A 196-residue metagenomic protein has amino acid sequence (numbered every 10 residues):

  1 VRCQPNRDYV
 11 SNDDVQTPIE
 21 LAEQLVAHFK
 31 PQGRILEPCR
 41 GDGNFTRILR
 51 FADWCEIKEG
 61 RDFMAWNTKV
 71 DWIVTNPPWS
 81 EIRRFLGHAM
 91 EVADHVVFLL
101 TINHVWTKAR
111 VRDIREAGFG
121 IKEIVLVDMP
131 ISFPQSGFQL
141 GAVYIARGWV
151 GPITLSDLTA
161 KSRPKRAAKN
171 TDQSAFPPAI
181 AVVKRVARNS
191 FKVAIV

Functional and structural regions predicted by a protein language model:
V1-V196: Class I S-adenosyl-L-methionine-dependent methyltransferase catalytic core
